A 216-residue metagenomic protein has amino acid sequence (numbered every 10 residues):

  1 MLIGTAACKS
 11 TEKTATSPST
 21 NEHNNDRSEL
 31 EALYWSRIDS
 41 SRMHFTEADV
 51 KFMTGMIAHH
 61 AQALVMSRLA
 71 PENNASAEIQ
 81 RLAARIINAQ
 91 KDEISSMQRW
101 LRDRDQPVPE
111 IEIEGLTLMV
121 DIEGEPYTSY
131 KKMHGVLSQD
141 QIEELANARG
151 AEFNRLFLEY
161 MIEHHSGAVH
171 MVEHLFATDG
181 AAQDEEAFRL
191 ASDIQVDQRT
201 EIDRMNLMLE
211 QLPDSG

Functional and structural regions predicted by a protein language model:
G4-A7: C-terminal motif of bacterial Sec signal peptides marking the signal peptidase cleavage site
T11-G216: All-alpha RGS (Regulator of G-protein Signaling) helical domain and cognate RGS-like helical scaffolds
